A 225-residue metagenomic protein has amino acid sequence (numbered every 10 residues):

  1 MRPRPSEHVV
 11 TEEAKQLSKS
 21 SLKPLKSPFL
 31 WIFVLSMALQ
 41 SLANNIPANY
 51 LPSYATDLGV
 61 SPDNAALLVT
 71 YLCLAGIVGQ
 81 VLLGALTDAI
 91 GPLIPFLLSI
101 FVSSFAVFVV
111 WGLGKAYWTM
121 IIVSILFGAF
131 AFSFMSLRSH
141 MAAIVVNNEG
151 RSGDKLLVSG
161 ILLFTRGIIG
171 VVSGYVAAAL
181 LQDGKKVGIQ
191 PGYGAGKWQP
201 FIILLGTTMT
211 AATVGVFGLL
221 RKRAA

Functional and structural regions predicted by a protein language model:
M1-K19: Flexible cytoplasmic inter-helical loops of multi-pass small-molecule transporters
L22-L97, M135, S139, G170-A178: Extracytoplasmic gate region of multi-pass secondary transporters
V60-V69, A116, M120, K155-S159 (+1 more regions): Juxtamembrane helix-start elements in MFS-like secondary transporters
F101-K115: C-terminal ends and interior cores of transmembrane alpha-helices in multi-pass membrane transporters/permeases
G112-S124, F134: Helix-loop junctions at membrane interfaces in 12-TM secondary transporters
S133-G150: Intracellular juxtamembrane helix-capping segments at the cytosolic ends of symmetry-related transmembrane helices
V146-A195: A late C-terminal transmembrane helix in Major Facilitator Superfamily
G167, I203-A225: Multi-pass alpha-helical transporter architecture, strongest for 12-TM Major Facilitator/SLC carriers used
